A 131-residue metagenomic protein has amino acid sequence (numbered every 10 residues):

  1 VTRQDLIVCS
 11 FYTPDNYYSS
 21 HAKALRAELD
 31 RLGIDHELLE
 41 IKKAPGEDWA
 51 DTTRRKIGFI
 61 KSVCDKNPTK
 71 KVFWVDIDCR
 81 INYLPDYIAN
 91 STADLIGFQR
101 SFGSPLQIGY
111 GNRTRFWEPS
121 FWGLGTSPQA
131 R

Functional and structural regions predicted by a protein language model:
V1-K70, T126-P128: N-terminal anchoring/stem segment of glycosyltransferases
T2, R113-F116: Short, flexible turn/loop "capping" segments at secondary-structure junctions
L6, P119-S120: Residue-level detector of short, conserved catalytic/binding motifs and their immediate flanks
R54-T114, F121-S127: GT-A fold catalytic core of metal-dependent nucleotide-sugar glycosyltransferases, centered on the diacidic
R131: Flexible, glycine-/basic-rich loop-and-beta segments that form/coincide with the SAM-dependent methyltransferase
